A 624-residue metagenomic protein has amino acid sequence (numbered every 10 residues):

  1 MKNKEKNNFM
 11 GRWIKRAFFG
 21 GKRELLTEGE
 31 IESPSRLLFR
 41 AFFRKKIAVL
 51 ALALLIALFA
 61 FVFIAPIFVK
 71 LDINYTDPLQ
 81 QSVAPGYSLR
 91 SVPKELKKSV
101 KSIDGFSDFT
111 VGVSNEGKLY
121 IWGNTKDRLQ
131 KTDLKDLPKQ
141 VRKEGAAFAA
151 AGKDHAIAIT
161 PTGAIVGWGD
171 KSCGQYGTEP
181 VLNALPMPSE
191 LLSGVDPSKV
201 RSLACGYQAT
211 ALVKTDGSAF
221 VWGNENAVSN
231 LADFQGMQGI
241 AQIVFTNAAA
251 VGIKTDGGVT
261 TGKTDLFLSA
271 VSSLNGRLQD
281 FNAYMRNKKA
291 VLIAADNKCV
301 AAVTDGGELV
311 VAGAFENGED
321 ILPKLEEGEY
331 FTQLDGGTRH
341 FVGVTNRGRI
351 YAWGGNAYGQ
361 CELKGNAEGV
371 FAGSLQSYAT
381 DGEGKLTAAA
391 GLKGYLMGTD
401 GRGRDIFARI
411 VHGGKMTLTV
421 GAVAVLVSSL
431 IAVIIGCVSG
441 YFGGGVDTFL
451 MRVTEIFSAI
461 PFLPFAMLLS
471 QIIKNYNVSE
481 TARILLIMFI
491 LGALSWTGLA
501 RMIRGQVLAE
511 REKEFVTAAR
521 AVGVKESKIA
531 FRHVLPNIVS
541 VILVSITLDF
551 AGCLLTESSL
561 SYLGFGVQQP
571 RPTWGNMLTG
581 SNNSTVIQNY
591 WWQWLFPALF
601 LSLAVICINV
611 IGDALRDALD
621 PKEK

Functional and structural regions predicted by a protein language model:
M1-L50, K101, A614-K624: Transmembrane alpha-helical segments of polytopic membrane transport and secretion proteins
G20-R36, L392-F407, S439-G443, S527-K528: Short, membrane-interfacial amphipathic segments enriched in basic
R40, L71-S102, F106, K139 (+3 more regions): Periplasmic/extracellular loop-to-transmembrane helix junction in inner-membrane transport proteins
I47-F68, V433, S602: Short, strongly hydrophobic transmembrane alpha-helices
L96, G123-R142, G169-L192, F220-M237 (+6 more regions): Short glycine/serine- and acidic-residue-enriched loop/turn motifs that recur at repeat junctions
D108, G117, K153-D154, G163 (+9 more regions): Short coil/turn segments that connect the beta-strands within blades of beta-propeller domains
F109-G112, I121, H155-A158, G167 (+9 more regions): Conserved core positions of repeat-based scaffolds
R402-K624: Alpha-helical transmembrane segments of integral membrane proteins, especially multi-pass inner/plasma-membrane
